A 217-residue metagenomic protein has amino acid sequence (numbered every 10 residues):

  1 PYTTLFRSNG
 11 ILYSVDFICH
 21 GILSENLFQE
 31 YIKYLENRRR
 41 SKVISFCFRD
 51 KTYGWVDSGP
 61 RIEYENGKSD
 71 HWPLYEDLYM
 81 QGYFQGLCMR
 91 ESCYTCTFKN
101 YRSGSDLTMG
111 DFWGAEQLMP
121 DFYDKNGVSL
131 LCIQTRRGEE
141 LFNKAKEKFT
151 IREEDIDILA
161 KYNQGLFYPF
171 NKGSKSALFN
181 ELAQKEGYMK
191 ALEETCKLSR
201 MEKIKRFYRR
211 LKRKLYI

Functional and structural regions predicted by a protein language model:
Y2-L5: Short, small-residue-biased leader/transition segments that mark boundaries at the very start of proteins
R7-F17: A short alpha->loop->secondary-structure connector
R7-N9, Y31-Y34, K146-I151: Short, solvent-exposed amphipathic alpha-helical segments in soluble enzyme and RNA/protein-processing domains
R7-S8, R38, K99: Alpha-helix C-cap/termination motif
F17-I18, A115: Active-site adenylate/phosphate-handling loop in enzymes that bind or generate adenylated species
G21-Y31, P120: Short, charged, surface-exposed secondary-structure boundary motifs
Y34-R40: Basic phosphate/pyrophosphate-binding loop/patch that engages nucleotide-derived ligands
S41-I217: Long, compositionally biased charged/polar accessory segments in the mid-to-C-terminal portions of proteins
